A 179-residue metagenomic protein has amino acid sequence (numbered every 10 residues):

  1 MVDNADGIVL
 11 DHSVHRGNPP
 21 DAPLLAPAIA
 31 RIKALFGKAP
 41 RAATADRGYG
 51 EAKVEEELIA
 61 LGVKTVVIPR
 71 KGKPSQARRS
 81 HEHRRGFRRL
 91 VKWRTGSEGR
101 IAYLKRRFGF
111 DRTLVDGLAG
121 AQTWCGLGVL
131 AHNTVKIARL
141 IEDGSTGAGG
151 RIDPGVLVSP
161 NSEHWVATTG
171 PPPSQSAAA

Functional and structural regions predicted by a protein language model:
V2-A179: Anion-binding and metal-coordination hotspots
